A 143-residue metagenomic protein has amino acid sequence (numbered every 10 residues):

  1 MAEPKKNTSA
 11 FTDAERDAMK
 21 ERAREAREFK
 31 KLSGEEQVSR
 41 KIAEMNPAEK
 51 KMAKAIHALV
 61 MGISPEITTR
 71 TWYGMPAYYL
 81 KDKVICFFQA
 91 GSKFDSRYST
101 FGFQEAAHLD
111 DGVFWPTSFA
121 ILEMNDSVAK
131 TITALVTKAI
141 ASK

Functional and structural regions predicted by a protein language model:
M1-K143: Charge-dense, helix-prone N-terminal extensions
